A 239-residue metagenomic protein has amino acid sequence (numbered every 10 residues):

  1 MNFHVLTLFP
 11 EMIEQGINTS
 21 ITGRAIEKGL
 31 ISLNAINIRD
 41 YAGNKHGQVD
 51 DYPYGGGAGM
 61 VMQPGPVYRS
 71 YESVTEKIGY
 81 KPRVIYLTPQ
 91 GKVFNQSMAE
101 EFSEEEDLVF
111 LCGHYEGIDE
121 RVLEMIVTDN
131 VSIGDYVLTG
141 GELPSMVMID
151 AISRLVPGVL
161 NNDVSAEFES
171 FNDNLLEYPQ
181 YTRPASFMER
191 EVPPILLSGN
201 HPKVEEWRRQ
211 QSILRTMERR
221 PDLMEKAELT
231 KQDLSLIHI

Functional and structural regions predicted by a protein language model:
N2-D40: Glycine-rich, flexible N-terminal cofactor/catalytic loop recognition
I36-G56: Short, surface-exposed acidic-centric catalytic microdomains
V49-S70: Short, structured active-site "lid" loops
Q63-H114, E120, P157: S-adenosyl-L-methionine/SAH cofactor-binding core of RNA-modifying enzymes
V122-E169: Structured adenosyl-cofactor binding patch, chiefly the S-adenosyl-L-methionine
L143, L155-P194: Internal, active-site/partner-interface "lid" segment
N200: Divalent metal-dependent catalytic cores for phosphoryl transfer on phosphate-bearing substrates
I237-I239: Conserved small/polar residues in nucleotide/adenosyl-binding loops
